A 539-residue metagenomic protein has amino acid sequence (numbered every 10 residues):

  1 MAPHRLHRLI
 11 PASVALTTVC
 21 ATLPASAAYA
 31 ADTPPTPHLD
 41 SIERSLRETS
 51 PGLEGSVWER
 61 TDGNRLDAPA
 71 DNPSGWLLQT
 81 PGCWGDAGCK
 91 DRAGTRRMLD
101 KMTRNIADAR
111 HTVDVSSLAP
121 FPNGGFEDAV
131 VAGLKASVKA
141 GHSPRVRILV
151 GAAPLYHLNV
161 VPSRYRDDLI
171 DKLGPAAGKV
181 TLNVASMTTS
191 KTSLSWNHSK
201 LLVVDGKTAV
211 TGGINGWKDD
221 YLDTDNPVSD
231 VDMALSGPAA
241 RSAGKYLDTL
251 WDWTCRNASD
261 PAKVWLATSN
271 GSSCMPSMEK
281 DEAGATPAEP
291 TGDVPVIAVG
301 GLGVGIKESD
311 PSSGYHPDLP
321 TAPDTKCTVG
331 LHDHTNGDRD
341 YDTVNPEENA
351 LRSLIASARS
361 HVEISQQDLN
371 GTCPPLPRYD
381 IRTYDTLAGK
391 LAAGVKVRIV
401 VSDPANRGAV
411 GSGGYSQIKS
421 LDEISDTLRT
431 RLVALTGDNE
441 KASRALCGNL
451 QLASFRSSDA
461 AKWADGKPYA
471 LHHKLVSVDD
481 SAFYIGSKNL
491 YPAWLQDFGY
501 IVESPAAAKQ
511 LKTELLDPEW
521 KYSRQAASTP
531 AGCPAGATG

Functional and structural regions predicted by a protein language model:
M1-H7, P37, S56: Coil-to-alpha-helix initiation sites in intrinsically disordered, low-complexity, charged segments
A2-A30: Secretory targeting and sorting signals
A31-G539: Charged, low-complexity intrinsically disordered terminal segments
